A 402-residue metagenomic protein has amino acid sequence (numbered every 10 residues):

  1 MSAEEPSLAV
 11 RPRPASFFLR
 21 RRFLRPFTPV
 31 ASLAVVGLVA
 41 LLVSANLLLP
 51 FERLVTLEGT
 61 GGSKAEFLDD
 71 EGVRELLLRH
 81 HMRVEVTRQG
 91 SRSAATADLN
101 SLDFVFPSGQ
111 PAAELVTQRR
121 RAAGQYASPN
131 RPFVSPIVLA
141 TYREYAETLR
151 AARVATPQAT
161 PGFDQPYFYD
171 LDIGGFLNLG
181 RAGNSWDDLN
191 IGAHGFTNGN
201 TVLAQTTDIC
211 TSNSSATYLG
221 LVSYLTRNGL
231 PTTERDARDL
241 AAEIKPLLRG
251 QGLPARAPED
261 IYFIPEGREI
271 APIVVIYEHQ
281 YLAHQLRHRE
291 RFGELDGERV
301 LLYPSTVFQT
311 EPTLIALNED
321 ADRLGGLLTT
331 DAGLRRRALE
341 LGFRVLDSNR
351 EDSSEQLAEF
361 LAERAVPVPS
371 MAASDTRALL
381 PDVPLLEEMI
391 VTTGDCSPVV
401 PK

Functional and structural regions predicted by a protein language model:
S2-V39, R53, L317-K402: Extracellular/periplasmic juxtamembrane helices and adjacent flexible linkers that interface with membrane partners
E5-P6, L49-N198, A358-L361, S370 (+4 more regions): N-terminal segment of the mature folded domain
S101, P132-P136, G199-T201, D208 (+2 more regions): Extracytoplasmic
V116-A127, A283-L302: Ligand-binding "clamshell"
N130-L139, A241-L248, F292-D320: Periplasmic-binding protein-like
R143-A159, E311-R337: Extended ligand-binding regions for polar small-molecule ligands
N184-V222: Extracytoplasmic/periplasmic solute-binding protein
T217-E294: Ligand-binding pocket segment of bilobal, Venus flytrap-like solute-binding proteins
